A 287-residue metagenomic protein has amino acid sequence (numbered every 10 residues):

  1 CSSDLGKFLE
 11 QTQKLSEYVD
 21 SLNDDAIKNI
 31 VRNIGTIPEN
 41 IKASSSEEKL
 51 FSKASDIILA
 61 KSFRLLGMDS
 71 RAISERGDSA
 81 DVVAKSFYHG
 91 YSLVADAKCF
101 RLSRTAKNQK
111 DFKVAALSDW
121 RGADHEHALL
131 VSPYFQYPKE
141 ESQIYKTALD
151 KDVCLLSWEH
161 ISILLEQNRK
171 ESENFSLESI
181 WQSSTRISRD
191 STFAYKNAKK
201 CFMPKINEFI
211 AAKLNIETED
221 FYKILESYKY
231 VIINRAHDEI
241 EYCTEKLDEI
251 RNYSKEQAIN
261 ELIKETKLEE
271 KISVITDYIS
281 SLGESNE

Functional and structural regions predicted by a protein language model:
C1-L50, A236-E287: Interdomain/boundary linker segments immediately adjacent to catalytic/signaling cores
F51-S55: Conserved alpha-helical elements of sugar-nucleotide-dependent glycosyltransferases
A60-V82: A short acidic/basic microdomain associated with nuclease active sites
E75-R76, F87, G122: Intrinsically disordered, low-complexity regulatory regions enriched in Ser/Pro/Gly/Thr and acidic residues
A84-V94: Active-site beta-strand-loop-beta-strand hairpin of nuclease catalytic cores that positions key catalytic residues
L93-K107, S184-S188: Short, basic, helix/turn surface patches
C99-S157: Catalytic cores of nucleic-acid endonucleases
I144-E241: Charged, structured surface patches that assemble and position nucleic-acid processing machinery
